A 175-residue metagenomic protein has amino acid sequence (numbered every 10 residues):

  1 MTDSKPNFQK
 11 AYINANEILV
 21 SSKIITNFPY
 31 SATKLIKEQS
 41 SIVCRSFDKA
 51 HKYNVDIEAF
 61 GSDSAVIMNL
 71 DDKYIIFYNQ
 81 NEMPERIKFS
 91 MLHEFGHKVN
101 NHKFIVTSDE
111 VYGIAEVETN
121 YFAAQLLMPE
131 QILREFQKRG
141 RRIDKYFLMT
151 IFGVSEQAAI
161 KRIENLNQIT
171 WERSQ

Functional and structural regions predicted by a protein language model:
M1-Q175: Active-site hotspot residues in diverse enzymes, especially metal/ion-binding acidic/histidine motifs
